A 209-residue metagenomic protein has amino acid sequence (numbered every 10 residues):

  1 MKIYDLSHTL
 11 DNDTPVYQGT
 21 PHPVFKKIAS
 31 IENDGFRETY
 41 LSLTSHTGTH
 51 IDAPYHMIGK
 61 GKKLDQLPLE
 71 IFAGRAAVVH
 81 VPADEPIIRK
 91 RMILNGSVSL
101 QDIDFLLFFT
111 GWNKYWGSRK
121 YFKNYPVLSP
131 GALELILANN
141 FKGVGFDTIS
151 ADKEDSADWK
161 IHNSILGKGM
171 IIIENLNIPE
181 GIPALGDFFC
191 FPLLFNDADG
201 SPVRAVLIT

Functional and structural regions predicted by a protein language model:
M1-T209: Active-/binding-site microenvironments in catalytic and ligand-binding cores
